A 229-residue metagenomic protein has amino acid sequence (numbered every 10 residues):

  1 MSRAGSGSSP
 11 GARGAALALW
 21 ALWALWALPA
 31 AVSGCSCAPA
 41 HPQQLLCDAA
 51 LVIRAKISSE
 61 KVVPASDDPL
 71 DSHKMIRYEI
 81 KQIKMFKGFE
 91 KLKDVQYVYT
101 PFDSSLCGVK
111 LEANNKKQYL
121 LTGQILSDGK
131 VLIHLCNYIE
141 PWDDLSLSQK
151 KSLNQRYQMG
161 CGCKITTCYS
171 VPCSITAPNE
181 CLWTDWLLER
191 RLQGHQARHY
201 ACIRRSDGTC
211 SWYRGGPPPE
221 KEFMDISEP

Functional and structural regions predicted by a protein language model:
S2-P229: Transition segments tied to proteolytic processing and entry into folded domains
